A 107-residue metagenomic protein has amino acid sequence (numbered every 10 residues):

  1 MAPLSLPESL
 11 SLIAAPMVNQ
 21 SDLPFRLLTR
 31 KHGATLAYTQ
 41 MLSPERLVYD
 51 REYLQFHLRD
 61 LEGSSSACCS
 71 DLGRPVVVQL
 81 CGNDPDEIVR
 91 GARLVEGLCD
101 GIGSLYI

Functional and structural regions predicted by a protein language model:
A2-E8, M17-L98: Glycine-rich, positively charged N-terminal anion/phosphate-binding segment
T39, G103-I107: Non-cysteine beta-strand/loop elements that form the S-adenosyl-L-methionine
